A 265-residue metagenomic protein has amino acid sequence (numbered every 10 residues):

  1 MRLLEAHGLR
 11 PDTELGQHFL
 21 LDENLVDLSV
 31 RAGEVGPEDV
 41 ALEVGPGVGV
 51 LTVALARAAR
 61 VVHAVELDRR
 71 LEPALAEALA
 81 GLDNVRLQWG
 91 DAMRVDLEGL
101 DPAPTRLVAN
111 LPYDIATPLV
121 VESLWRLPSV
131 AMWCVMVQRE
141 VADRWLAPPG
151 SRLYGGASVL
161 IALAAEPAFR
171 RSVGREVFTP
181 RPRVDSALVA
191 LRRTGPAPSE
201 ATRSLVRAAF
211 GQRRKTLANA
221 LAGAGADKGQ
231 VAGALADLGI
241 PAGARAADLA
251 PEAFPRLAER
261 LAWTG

Functional and structural regions predicted by a protein language model:
M1-A208, A236, I240, R256-E259 (+1 more regions): Catalytic cores of RNA-modifying enzymes
R193, A208-G265: C-terminal lobe and adjacent flexible extensions of AdoMet/dcAdoMet transferase-like proteins
